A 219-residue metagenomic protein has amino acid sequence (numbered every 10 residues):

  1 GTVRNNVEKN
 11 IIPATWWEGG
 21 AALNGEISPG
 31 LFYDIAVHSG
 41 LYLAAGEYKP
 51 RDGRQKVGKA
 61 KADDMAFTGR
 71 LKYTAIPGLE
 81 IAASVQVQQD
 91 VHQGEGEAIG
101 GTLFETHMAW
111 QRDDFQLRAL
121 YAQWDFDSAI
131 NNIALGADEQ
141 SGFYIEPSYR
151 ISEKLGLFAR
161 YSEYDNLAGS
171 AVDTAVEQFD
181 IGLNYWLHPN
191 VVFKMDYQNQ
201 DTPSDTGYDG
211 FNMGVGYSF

Functional and structural regions predicted by a protein language model:
G1-K72, Q89, G216: Surface-exposed coil loops of outer-membrane beta-barrel proteins
E8-A14, Q55-A60, V91-E97, A129-G136 (+2 more regions): Outer-membrane beta-barrel domain signature
T15-G19, D63-F67, G100-F104, E139-F143 (+2 more regions): Residues that define the transmembrane beta-barrel architecture of outer-membrane proteins
G25-I27, Y73-A75, A109-R112, Y149 (+3 more regions): Residue-level signature of outer-membrane beta-barrel architecture
P29-L31, F67, P77-L79, T102-F104 (+5 more regions): Outer-envelope beta-barrel architecture signal
K72-A168: Detector for outer-membrane/organellar transmembrane beta-barrel domains, recognizing the amphipathic beta-strand
Y73, Y185-L187, V191, G207-F219: Outer-membrane beta-barrel "beta-signal"
S148-R150, K154-W186, N190, K194: Outer membrane beta-barrel transmembrane domains
